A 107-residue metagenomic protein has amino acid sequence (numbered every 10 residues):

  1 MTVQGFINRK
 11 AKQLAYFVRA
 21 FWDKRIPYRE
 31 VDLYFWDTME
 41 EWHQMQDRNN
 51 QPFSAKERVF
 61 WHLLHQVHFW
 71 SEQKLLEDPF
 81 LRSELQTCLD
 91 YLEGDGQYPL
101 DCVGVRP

Functional and structural regions predicted by a protein language model:
M1-P107: Acidic, Ser/Pro/Thr-rich low-complexity regulatory regions and the short amphipathic helical interaction modules they
